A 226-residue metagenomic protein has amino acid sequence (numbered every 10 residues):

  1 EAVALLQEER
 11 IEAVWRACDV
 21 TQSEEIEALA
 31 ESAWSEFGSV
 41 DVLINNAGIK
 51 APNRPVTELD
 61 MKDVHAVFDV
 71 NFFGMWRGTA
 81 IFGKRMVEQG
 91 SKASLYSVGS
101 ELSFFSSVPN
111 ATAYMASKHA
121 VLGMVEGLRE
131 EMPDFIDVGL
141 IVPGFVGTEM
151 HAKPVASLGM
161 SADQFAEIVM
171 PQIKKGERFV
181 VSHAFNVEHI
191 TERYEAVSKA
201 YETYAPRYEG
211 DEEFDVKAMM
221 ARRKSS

Functional and structural regions predicted by a protein language model:
I11-E12, S39-V40, M86-S100, D134-D137: Active-site loop of short-chain dehydrogenase/reductase
A17-A28, M61: The beta1-alpha1 cofactor-binding region of Rossmann-like NAD(H)/NADP(H)-dependent oxidoreductases
L29, I44, G78-F82, M124-V125: Hydrophobic positions on the long internal alpha-helix of Rossmann-like NAD(P)-dependent oxidoreductase domains
N46-P52: Conserved NAD(P)H cofactor-binding loop of Rossmann-fold oxidoreductase domains
R54-V56, D60-H65: Substrate-binding pocket helix/loop in short-chain dehydrogenase/reductase
Y96-A120, E126, E130: Catalytic loop of short-chain dehydrogenase/reductase
L140, V155-R193: C-terminal helical subdomain
